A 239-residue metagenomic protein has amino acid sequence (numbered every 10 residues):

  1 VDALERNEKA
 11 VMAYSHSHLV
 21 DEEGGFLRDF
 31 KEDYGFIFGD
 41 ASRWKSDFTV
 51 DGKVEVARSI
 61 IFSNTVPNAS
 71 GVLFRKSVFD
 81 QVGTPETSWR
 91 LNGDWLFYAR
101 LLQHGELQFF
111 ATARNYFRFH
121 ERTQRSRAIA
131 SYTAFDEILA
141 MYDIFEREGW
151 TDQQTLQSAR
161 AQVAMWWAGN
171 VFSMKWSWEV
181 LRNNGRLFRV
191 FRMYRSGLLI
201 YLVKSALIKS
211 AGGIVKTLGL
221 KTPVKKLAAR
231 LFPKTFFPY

Functional and structural regions predicted by a protein language model:
V1-V11: Conserved donor-nucleotide/metal-binding helix-loop-beta segment in metal-dependent transferases, i.e., the alpha-helix
E8, E22-E23, S77: Short, ordered coil/turn segments that flank beta-strands lining enzyme active or ligand-binding pockets
A13-F26: Short beta-strand-to-loop element that shapes/binds the nucleotide-sugar donor at the catalytic cleft/hinge
S15, R28, D33-A134: Conserved nucleotide-sugar donor-binding catalytic segment
I37-A41, A113-E121, S126-Q153, W176-M193: Catalytic core of nucleotide-sugar-dependent glycosyltransferases
D40-E55, E106, A134-Q162, M193 (+2 more regions): C-terminal, non-catalytic tails of nucleotide-sugar-dependent glycosyltransferases
R147, A168-Y239: Membrane-interface aromatic/basic loop that binds lipid-linked glycans or pyrophosphate carriers, typified by
Q157-S173: Amphipathic alpha-helical repeat scaffolds of TPR domains
